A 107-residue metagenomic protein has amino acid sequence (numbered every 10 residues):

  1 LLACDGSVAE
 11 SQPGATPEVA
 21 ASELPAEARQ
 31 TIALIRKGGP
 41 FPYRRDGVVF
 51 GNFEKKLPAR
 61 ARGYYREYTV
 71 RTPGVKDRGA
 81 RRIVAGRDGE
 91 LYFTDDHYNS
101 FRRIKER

Functional and structural regions predicted by a protein language model:
L2-A3: C-terminal motif of bacterial Sec signal peptides marking the signal peptidase cleavage site
G6-K56: N-terminal secretory signal peptides
G39-R107: Functional cores of ribonucleases/endoribonucleases
